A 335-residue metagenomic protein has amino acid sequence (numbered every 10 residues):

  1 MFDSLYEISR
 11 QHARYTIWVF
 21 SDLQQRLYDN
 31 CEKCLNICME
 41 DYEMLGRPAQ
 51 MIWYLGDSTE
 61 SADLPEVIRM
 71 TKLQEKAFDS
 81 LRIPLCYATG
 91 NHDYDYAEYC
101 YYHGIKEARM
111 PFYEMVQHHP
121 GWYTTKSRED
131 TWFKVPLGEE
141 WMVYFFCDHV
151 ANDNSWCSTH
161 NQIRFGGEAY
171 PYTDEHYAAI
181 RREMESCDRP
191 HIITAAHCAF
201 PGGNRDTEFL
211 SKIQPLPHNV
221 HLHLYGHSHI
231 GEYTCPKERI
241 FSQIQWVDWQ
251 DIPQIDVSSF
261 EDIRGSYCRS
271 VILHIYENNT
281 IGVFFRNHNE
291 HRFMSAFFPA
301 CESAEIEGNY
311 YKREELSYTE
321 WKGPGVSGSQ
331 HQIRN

Functional and structural regions predicted by a protein language model:
M1-V67: N-terminal active-site segment of His-dependent metallophosphoesterases
S4, L64-A179, L216-N219, Y233-F260 (+1 more regions): Extended active-site neighborhood of metal-dependent phosphoesterases/phosphodiesterases
Y15, Q50, W141, P190-I193: Alpha/beta-hydrolase fold active-site loops
V19-S21, I52-D57, L85-N91, I193-H197 (+2 more regions): Active-site neighborhood of phospho(di)ester-bond hydrolases with catalytic His/Asp-centered motifs
L23-R26, S58-S61, N91-D95, H149-N152 (+4 more regions): Solvent-exposed loop/turn segments at secondary-structure junctions within structured extracellular/periplasmic domains
C31-C38, L55, V67-Q74, A108 (+4 more regions): Stable alpha-helical elements in mature extracytoplasmic
L55, E183-G202: Short acidic, glycine-rich surface-loop motifs adjacent to enzyme active sites
I230-I333: Binuclear metal-dependent phosphoesterase catalytic core
